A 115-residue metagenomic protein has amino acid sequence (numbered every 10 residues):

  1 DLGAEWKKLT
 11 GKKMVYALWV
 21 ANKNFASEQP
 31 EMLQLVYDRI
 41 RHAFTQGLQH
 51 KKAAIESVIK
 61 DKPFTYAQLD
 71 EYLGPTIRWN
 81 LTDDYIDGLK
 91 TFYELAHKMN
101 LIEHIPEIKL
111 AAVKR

Functional and structural regions predicted by a protein language model:
D1-V58: Pocket-lining segment of extracytoplasmic ligand-binding domains
S57-R115: An extracytoplasmic/periplasmic, membrane-proximal ligand-sensing/linker region
